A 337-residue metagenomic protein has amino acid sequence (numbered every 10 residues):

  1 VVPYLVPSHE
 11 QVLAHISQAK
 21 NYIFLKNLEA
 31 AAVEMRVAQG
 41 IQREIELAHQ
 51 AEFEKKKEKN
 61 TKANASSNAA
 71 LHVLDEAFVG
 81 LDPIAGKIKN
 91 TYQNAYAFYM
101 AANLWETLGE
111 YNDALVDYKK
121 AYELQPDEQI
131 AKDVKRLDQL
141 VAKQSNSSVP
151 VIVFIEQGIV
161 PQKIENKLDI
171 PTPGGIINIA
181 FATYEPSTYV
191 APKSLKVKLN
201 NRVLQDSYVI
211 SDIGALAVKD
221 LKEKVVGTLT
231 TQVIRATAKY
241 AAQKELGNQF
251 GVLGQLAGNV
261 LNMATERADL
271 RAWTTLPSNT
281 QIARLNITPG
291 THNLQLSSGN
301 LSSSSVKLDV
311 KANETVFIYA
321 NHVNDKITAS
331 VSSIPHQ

Functional and structural regions predicted by a protein language model:
V1-V2, S66-K87: Repeat-mediated protein-protein interaction surfaces in helical alpha-solenoids
P3-V6, E10, G86-K89, Q93: Structural signature of alpha-solenoid helical repeat junctions
E10-L13, S17, F24, Q93-T107 (+2 more regions): "A position-specific structural signal for the A-helix of alpha-solenoid helical repeats
Q42-F53, Y122-L140: Boundary/linker segments of alpha-helical solenoid repeat arrays
D138-Q337: Short loop/turn and low-complexity linker motifs enriched in small/turn-promoting residues
